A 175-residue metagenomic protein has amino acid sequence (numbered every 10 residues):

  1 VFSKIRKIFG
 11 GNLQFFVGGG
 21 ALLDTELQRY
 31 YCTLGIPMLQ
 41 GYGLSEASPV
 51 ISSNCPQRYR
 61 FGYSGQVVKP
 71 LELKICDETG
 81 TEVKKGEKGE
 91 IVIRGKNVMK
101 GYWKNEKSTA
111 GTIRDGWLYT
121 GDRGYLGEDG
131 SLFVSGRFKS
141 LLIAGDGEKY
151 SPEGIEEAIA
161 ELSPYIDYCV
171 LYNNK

Functional and structural regions predicted by a protein language model:
V1-Y59, E72, P164-C169: Gly/Ser/Thr-rich phosphate-binding loop
S3, G62, K107, E157: Active-site phosphate/pyrophosphate- and oxyanion-stabilizing loops and adjacent acidic/basic residues in soluble
Y42, Y63-Q66, E82-K84, R123 (+1 more regions): Replace "in large, NTP-powered and nucleic-acid-processing enzymes" with "in large, NTP-powered factors and other
G65-P70, L118: Short coil-to-beta-strand transition motifs
K74-G86, E90-A144: Conserved ATP-binding/catalytic segment of the ANL
R123, E128, L162-K175: C-terminal boundary motif of the adenylate-forming
E153-E161: Short amphipathic alpha-helix segments
